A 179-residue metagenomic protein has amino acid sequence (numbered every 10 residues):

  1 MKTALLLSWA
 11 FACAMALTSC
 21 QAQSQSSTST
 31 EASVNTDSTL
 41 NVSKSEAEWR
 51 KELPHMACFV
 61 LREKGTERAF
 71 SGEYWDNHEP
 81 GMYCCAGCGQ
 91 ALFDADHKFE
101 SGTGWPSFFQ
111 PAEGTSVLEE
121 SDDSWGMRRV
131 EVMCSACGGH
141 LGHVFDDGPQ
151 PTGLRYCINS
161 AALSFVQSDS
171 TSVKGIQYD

Functional and structural regions predicted by a protein language model:
M1-W9: Bacterial N-terminal signal peptides that target proteins for export
A16-S19: C-terminal motif of bacterial Sec signal peptides marking the signal peptidase cleavage site
Q21-N35: Short, low-complexity, disordered segments immediately C-terminal to signal peptides in bacterial exported proteins
A32-S33, L40-V42: Short hydrophobic/aromatic segments of transmembrane alpha-helices and their interfaces
N41, R50-E52, M56-C84, Q90-D179: A short Gly-Trp-Pro
